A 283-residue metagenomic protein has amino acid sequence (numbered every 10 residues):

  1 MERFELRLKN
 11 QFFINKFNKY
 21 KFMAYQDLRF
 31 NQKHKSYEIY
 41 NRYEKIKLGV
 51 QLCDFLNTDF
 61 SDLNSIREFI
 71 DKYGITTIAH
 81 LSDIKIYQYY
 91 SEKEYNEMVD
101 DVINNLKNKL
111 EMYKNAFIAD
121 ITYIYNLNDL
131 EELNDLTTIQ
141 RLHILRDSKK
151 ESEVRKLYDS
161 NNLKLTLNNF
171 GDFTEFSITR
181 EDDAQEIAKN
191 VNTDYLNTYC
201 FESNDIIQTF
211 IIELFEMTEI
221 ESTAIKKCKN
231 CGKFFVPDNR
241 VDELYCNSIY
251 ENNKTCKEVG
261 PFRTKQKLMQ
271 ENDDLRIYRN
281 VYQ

Functional and structural regions predicted by a protein language model:
M1-V236, D273-Q283: Short helix-coil boundary/hinge micro-motifs
R240-V259: Cysteine-rich micro-motifs
K254-Q283: Domain-exit/linker segments immediately C-terminal to small folded modules
